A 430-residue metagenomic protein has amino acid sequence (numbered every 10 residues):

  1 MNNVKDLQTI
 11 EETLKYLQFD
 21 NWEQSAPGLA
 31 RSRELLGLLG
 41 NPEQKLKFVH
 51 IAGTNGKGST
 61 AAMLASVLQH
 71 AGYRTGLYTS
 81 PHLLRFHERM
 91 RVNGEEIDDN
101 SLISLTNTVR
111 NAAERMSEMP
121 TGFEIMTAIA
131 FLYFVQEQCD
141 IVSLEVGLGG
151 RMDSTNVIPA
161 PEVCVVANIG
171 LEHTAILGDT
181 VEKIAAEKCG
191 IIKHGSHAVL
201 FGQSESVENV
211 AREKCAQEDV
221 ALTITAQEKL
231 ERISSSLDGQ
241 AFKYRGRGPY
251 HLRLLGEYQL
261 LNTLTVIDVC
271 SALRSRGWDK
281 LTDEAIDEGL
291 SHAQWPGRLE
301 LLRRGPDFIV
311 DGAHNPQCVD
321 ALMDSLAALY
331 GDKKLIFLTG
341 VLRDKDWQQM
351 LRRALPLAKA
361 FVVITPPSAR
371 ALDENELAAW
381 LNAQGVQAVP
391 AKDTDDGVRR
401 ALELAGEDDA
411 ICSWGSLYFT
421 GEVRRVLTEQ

Functional and structural regions predicted by a protein language model:
M1-N55, S59-R74, L83-L84, Q138 (+3 more regions): N-terminal leader/targeting and accessory segments in enzymes
S25, L29, R33-Q44, H70-P159 (+2 more regions): ATP-dependent carboxylate-amine ligase catalytic core
K45, I141-L144, M152-V165, I169-E172 (+2 more regions): Nucleotide phosphate-binding/pyrophosphate-handling subdomain across enzymes that bind or process nucleotide phosphates
L64-Q69, F134, L273, L381 (+1 more regions): Hydrophobic alpha-helical packing residues
Y78-P81, L200-G202, K214-S236, R253-E257 (+6 more regions): Beta-strand->loop->alpha-helix junctions that form or flank phosphate-binding loops in nucleotide-handling enzymes
S117-E118, Q138-E145, P161-G246, T263 (+1 more regions): Acidic, Mg2+-coordinating active-site environments of NTP-dependent enzymes
F201-T223, L237-D238, D307-V310, P316 (+1 more regions): C-terminal helical cap/extension that packs against the catalytic core of soluble nucleotide-cofactor enzymes
S416: Active-site-proximal loop/hinge segments that shape catalytic or ion-binding/gating pockets
